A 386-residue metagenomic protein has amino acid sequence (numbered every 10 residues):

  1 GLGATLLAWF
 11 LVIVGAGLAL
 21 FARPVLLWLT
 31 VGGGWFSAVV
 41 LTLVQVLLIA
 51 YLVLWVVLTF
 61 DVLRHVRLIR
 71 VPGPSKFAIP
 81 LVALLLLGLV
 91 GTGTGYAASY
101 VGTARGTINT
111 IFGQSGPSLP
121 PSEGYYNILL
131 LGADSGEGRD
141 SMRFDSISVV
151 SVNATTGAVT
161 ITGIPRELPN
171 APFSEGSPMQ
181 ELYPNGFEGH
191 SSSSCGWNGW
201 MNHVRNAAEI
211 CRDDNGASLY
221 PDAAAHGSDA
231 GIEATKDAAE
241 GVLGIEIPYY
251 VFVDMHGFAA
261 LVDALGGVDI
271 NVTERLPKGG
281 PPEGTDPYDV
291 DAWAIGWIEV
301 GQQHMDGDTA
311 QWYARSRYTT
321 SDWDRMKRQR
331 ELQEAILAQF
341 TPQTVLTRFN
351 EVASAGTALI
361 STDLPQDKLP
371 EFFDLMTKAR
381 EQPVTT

Functional and structural regions predicted by a protein language model:
G1, V66-I69: Short loop/turn hinge sites at secondary-structure boundaries
G1-V12, G73-V82: Alpha-helical membrane-anchoring segments
G3, F36-V39, L43-V46, P74 (+2 more regions): Structural motif marking the loop-to-transmembrane transition
L7-R67: Membrane-embedded alpha-helical segments of integral membrane proteins
V71-T103: Internal/C-terminal transmembrane anchor helices
Y96-T386: Non-catalytic, solvent-exposed segments at the cell envelope interface
